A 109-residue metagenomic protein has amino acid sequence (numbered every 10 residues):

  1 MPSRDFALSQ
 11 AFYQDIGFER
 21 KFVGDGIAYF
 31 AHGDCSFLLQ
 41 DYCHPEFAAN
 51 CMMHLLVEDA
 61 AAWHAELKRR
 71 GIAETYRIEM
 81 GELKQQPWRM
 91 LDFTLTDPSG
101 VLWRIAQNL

Functional and structural regions predicted by a protein language model:
M1-F37: Core segments of cupin and vicinal oxygen chelate
F18, C43-P45, Q85: Short polar/acidic secondary-structure junctions
G24-G26, F47, P87-L91: Short acidic/glycine-enriched loop/turn segments that link adjacent beta-strands
F30-D34, L95-P98, N108: Active-site beta-strand termini and strand-to-loop segments that position acidic
D34-F37, H44-P45, D59-W63: Short, charged/polar surface micro-motifs in flexible loops or helix N-caps
D41, Q86-P87, I105-L109: Short beta->alpha transition motifs characteristic of CBS
A48-M52: Short, solvent-exposed beta-strand edge segments and adjacent coil->beta transition regions
M53-L102: Vicinal oxygen chelate
